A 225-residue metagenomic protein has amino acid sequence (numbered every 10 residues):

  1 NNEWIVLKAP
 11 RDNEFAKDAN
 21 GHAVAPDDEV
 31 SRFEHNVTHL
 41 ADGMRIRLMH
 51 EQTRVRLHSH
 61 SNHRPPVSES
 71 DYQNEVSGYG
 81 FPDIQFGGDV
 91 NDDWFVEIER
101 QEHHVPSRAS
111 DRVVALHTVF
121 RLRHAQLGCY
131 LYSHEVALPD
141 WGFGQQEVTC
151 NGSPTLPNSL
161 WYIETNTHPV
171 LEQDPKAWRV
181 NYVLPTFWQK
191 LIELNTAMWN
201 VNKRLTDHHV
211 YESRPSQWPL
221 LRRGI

Functional and structural regions predicted by a protein language model:
N1-T186: Lectin-like carbohydrate-binding module/patch detector with strong preference for beta-trefoil
Y182-I225: Membrane-interfacial catalytic/cofactor-binding modules of polytopic membrane enzymes
